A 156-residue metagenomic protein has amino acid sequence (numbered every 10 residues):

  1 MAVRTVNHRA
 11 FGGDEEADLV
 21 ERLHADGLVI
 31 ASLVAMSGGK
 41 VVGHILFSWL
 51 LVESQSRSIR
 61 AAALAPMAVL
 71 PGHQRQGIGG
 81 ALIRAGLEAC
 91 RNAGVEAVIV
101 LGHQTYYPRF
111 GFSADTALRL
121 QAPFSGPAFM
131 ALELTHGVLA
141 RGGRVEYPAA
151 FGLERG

Functional and structural regions predicted by a protein language model:
M1-R22, D26-V42, A63, H136-G156: Short amphipathic alpha-helix that is part of the acyltransferase structural core
R9, V52-Q55: N-terminal first-folded block
W49-V52, L101, S113-T135: Conserved catalytic-core motifs of GNAT/GCN5-like acyltransferases
R57-P71: Conserved acetyl-CoA binding element of GNAT-fold acetyltransferases
L64, H73, G77-A85, V95: Conserved acetyl-CoA pyrophosphate-binding loop and the N-cap/start of the following alpha-helix in GNAT-like
I83-G102, F112-D115: Conserved GNAT acetyl-CoA-binding A-motif
Q104-P108: Alpha-helical transmembrane bundle of multi-pass membrane proteins
